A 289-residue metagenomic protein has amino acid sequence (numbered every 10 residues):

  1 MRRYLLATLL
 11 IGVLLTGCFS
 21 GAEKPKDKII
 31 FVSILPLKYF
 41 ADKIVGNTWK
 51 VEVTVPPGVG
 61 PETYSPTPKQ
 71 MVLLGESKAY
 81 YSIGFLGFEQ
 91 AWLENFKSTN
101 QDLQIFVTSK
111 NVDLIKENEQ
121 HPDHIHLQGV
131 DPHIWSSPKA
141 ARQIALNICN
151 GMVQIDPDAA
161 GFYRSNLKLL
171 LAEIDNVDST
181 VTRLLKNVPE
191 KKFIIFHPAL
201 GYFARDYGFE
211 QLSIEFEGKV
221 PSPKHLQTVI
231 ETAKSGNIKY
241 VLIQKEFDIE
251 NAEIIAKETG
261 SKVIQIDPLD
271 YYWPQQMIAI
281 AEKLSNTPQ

Functional and structural regions predicted by a protein language model:
M1-Y4: Positively charged n-region of N-terminal signal peptides that target proteins for export
L6-A7, D248: Short amphipathic alpha-helical "recognition" segments used for binding
A7-T16: Bacterial N-terminal signal peptides
G17-Q289: Extracytoplasmic metal-acquisition and chelation regions
